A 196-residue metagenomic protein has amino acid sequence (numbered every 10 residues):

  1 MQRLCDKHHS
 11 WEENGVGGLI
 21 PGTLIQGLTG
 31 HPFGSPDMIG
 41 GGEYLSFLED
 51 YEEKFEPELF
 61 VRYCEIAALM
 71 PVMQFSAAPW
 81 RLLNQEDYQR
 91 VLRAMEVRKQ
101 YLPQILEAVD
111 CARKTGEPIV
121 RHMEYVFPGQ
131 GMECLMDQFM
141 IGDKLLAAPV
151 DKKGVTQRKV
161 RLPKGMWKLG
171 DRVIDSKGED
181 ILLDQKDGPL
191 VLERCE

Functional and structural regions predicted by a protein language model:
M1-P189: Catalytic-domain carbohydrate-binding cleft regions of carbohydrate-active enzymes
P189-V191, C195-E196: Accessory, solvent-exposed terminal regions and/or long lumenal/extracellular loops of proteins
